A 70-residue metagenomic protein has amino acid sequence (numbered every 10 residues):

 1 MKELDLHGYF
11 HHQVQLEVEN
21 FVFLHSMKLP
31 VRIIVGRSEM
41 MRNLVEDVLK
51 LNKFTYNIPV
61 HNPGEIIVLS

Functional and structural regions predicted by a protein language model:
M1-S70: Long, charged, low-complexity intrinsically disordered regions
